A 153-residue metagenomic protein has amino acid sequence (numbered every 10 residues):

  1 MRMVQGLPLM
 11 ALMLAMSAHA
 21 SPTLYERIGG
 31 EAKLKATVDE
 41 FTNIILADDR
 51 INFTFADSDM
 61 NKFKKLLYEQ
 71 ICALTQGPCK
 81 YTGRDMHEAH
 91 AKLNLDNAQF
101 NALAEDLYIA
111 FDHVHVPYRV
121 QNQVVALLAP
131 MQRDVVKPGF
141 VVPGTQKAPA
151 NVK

Functional and structural regions predicted by a protein language model:
M1-Q5: Positively charged n-region of N-terminal signal peptides that target proteins for export
L7-A15: Bacterial N-terminal signal peptides
H19-K153: Core of compact, soluble alpha-helical bundle domains
